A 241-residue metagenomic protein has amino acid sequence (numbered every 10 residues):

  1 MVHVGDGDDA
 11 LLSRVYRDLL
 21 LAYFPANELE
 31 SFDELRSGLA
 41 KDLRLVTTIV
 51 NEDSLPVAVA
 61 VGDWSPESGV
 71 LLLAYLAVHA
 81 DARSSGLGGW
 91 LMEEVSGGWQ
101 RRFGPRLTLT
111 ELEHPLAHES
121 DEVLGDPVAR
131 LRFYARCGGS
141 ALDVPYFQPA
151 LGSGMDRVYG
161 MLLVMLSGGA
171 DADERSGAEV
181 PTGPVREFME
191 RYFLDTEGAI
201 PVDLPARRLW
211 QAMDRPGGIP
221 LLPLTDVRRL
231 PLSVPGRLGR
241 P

Functional and structural regions predicted by a protein language model:
M1-S37, D42, T48-V50: Short amphipathic alpha-helix that is part of the acyltransferase structural core
R17, N27-F32, W64, A80 (+2 more regions): N-terminal "first-domain core" detector
T48, L55-W64, V70-A77: Conserved beta-strand in the GNAT
T48-V50, V61, L163-S167: Short, well-ordered beta-strand micro-motif
V61, E94, G98, T108-L109: Hydrophobic, well-ordered beta-alpha structural blocks that scaffold small-molecule cofactor pockets
W64-L73, R83, R102-R106: A conserved beta-turn-beta hairpin within the catalytic core of GNAT-like acetyltransferases that forms part
V78, S84-Q100: Conserved acetyl-CoA-binding loop-helix of GNAT-fold acetyltransferases
G104-P241: Terminal substrate-recognition subdomain of acyl/acetyltransferases
